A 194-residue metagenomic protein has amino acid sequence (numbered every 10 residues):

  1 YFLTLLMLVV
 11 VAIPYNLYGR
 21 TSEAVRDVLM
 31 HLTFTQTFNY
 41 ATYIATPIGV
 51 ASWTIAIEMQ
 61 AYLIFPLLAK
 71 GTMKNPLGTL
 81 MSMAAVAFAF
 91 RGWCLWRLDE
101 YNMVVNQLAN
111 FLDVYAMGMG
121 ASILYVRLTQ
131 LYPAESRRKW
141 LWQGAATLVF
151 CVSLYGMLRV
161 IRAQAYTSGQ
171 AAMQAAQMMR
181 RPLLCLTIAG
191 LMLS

Functional and structural regions predicted by a protein language model:
Y1-I57, A87-N102, D113, P182-L184 (+1 more regions): Membrane-interface helix-loop-helix regions
T4, P76-L95, A145-Y155: Small-polar-interrupted transmembrane alpha-helices in polytopic inner-membrane proteins
V11-P14, A69-K74, G120-L131, G156-R162 (+1 more regions): Structural signal for the C-terminal ends of transmembrane alpha-helices and the immediately following loop
L17-T21, L98-M103, L131, R162-M173: Membrane-interface helix termini and inter-helical loops of multi-pass transporters
R26-L32, R91-G92, S122-I123, V160-T167: Peri-membrane helix termini and adjoining interfacial loops of integral membrane proteins
M59-A87, I123-Q143: Solvent-exposed interhelical
F111, Y115, M119-G120, Q143-S194: Alpha-helical transmembrane segments of multi-pass integral membrane proteins
